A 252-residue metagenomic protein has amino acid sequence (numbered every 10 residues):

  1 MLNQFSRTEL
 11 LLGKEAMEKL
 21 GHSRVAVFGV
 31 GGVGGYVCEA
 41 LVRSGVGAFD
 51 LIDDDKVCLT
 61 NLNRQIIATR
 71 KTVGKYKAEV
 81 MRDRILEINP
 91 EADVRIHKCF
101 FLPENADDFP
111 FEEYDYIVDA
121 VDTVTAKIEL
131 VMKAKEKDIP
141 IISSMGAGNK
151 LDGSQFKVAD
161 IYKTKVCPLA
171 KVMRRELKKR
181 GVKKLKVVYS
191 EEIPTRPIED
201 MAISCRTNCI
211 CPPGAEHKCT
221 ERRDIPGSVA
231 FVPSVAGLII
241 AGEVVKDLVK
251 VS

Functional and structural regions predicted by a protein language model:
M1-A26: N-terminal charged helix/coil linker that caps or initiates catalytic domains
L2, E112-E113, A126, E136 (+3 more regions): Glycine-rich phosphate/adenylate-binding loop
V27-G29, I52: Conserved N-terminal Rossmann-fold NAD(P)-binding element of oxidoreductases
V33-G34: Hydrophobic/small residue at the entry helix of a nucleotide-binding pocket
V46, L51-N89: Glycine-rich phosphate-binding loop and adjoining beta1-alpha1-beta2 segment of Rossmann-like nucleotide-binding folds
K98-A106: Conserved SAM/SAH-binding loop
A120-V121, S144: Short, well-ordered coil/turn residues at beta-beta hairpins and beta-strand->alpha-helix junctions within
